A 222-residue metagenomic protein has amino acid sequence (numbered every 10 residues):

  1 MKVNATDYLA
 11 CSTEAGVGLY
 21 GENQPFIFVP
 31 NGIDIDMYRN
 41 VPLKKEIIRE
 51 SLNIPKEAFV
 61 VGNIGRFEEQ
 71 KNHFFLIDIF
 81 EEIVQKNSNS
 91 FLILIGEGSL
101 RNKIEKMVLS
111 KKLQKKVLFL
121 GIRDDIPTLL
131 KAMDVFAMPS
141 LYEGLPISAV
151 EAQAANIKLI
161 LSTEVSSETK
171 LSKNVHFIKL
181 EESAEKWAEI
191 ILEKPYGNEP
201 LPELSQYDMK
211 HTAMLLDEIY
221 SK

Functional and structural regions predicted by a protein language model:
V3-L43, F177: Donor nucleotide-sugar binding/catalytic pocket of nucleotide-sugar-dependent glycosyltransferases
R39-I54: A short helix/loop element that forms part of the nucleotide-sugar donor recognition site in Leloir-type
F59, N63-E82, S99-E105: A conserved mid-protein helix/loop that constitutes part of the nucleotide-sugar donor-binding site
E105-G121: Nucleotide-activated donor-binding/catalytic signature segment of Leloir-type glycosyltransferases, i.e., the conserved
I122, L141: Aromatic "clamp/platform" in nucleotide-sugar-dependent glycosyltransferases that forms part of the donor/acceptor
K158-S162: Short hydrophobic beta-strand element within catalytic cores of glycosyltransferases and related nucleotide-activated
E168-Y196, K210: Change "using UDP/GDP/dTDP sugars" to "using nucleotide sugars
Y196-K222: A charged, aromatic-enriched C-terminal amphipathic alpha-helix characteristic of glycosyltransferases across folds
